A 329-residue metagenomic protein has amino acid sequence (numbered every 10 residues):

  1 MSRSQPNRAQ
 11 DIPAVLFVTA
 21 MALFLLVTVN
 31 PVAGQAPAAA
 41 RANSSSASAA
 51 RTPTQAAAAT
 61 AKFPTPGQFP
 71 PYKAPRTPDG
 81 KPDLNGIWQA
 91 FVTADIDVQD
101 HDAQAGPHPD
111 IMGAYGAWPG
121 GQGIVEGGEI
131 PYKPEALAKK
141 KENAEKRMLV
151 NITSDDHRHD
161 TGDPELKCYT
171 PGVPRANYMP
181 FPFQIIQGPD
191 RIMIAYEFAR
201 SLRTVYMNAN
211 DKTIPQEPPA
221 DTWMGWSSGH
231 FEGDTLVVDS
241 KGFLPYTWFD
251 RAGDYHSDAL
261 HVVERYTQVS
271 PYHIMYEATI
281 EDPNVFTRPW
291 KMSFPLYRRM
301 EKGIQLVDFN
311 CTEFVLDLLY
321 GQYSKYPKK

Functional and structural regions predicted by a protein language model:
S2-R3, P13-K329: PEST-like low-complexity, intrinsically disordered acidic/proline/serine-rich tracts that flank trafficking/processing
